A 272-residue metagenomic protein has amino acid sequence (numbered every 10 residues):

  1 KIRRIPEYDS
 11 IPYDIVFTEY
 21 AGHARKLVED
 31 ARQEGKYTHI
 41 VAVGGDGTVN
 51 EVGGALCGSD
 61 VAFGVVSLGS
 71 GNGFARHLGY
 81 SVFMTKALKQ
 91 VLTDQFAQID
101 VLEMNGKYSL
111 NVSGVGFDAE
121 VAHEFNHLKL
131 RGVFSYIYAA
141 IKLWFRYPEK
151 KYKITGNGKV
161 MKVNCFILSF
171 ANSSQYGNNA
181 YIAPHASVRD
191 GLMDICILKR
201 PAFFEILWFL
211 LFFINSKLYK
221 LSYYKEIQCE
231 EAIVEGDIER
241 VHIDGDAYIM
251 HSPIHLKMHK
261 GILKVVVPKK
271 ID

Functional and structural regions predicted by a protein language model:
K1-I40, D272: ATP/NTP phosphate-donor binding region
D9, T18, G58-A62, V66-F166: Catalytic core of DAGKc-family lipid kinases
A24, D46, L168: Short conserved active-site loop signatures built around small residues
V43-G45, L68: Glycine-rich beta-strand-to-loop/alpha-helix junction loops that act as flexible
T48-S59: Short Gly/Thr/Asp-enriched flexible loops that form oxyanion-binding sites at enzyme active sites
K107-S113, K162-V163, I167-A171, Y176-N178 (+4 more regions): Short hydrophobic-aromatic micro-motifs
G156, K162, I197-D272: ATP/nucleoside-binding phosphotransfer catalytic cores, i.e., glycine-rich phosphate-binding loops
S169-F209, I214-L218: Internal helical hairpin/lid segments
